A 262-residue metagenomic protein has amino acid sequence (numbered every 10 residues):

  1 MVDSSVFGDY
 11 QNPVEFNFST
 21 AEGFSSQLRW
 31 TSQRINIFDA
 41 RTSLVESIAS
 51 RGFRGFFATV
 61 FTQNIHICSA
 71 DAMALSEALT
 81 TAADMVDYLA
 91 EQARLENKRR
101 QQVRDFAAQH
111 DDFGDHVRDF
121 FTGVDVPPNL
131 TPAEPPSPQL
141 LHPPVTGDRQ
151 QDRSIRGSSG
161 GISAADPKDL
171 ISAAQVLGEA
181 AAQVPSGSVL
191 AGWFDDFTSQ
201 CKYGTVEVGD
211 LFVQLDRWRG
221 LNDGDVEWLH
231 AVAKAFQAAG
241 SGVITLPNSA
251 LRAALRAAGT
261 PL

Functional and structural regions predicted by a protein language model:
M1-L262: N-terminal secretion-targeting helices of virulence/extracellular proteins, encompassing both classical Sec signal
